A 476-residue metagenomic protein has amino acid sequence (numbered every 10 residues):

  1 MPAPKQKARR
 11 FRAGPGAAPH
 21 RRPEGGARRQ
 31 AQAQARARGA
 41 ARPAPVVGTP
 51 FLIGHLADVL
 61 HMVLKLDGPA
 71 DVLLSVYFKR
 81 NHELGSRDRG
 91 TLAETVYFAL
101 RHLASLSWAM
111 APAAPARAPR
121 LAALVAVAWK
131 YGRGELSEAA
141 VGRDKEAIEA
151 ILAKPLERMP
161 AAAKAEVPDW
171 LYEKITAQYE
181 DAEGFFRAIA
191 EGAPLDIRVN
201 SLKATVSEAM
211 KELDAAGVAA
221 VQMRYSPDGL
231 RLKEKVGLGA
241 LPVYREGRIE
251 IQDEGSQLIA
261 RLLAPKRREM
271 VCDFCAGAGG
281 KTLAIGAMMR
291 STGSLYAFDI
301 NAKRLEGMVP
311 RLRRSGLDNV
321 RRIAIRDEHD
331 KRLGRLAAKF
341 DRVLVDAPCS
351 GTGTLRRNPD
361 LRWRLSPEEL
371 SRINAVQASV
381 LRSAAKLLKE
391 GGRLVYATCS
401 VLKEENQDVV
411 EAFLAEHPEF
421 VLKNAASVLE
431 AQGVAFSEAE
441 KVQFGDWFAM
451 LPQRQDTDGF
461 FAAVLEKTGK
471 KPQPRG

Functional and structural regions predicted by a protein language model:
P2-A240, K339: Class I Rossmann-like S-adenosyl-L-methionine
A3-F11, R21, R28-R29, S207-G476: Rossmann-like S-adenosyl-L-methionine
